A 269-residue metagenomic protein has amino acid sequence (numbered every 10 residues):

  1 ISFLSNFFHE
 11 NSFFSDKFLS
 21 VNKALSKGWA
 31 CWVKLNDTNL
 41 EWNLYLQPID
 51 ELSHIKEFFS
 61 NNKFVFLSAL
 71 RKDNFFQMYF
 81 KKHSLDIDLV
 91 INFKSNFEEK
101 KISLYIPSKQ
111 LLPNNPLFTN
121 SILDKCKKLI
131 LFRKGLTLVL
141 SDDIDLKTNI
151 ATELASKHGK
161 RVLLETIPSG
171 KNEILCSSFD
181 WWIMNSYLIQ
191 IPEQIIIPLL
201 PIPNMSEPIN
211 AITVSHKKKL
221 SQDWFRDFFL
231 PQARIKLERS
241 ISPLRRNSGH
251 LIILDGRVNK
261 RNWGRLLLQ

Functional and structural regions predicted by a protein language model:
I1-L154, V258-L266: Conserved coupling segment at the C-terminus of the helicase ATP-binding
S53-K63, S95-N96, L129, T166-S169 (+2 more regions): A general structural signal for short secondary-structure junctions and capping/turn motifs
L67, L140-D142, E165, I197-P198 (+1 more regions): Generic beta-strand/beta-sheet core signal
K81-K82, T152-K160, I167-S169, Y187-Q194: Short, surface-exposed basic-aromatic patches at helix termini and helix-loop junctions that form
H83-D88, A155-L164, N247, Q269: Structural alpha-beta junctions
Q110-L112, G170-R261: Conserved RecA-like P-loop NTPase helicase motor core
L131, A155, G159, L200 (+1 more regions): Hydrophobic alpha-helix feature that most strongly marks membrane-spanning transmembrane helices and their immediate
S141-D145, R161-G170, C176-I183: Conserved helicase motor
